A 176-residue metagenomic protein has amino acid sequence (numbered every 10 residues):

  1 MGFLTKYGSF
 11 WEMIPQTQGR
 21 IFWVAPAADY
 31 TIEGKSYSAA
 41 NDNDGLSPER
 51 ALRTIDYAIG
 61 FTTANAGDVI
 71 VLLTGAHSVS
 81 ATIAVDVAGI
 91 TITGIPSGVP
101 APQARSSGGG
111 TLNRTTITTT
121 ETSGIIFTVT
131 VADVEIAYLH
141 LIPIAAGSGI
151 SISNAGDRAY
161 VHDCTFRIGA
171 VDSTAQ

Functional and structural regions predicted by a protein language model:
M1-R20, T63, S107-T116, H140 (+2 more regions): Extended, low-complexity segments enriched in Ser/Thr/Gly and acidic residues that occur primarily in surface-exposed
M1-Y57, A76: Right-handed parallel beta-helix/beta-solenoid
E12, P26, R53, G67 (+2 more regions): Membrane-topology and secretion signals of cell-surface/extracellular proteins
I21, G67-V69, A76, T82-A84 (+6 more regions): Detector for repetitive beta-architecture
F22-A27, R53-S78, T91-S97: Glycine-rich repeat segments that build the extracellular carbohydrate-interaction surface of secreted and virion
I55-A64, H77-V87, P102-R105, S123-V129 (+1 more regions): Short, T/G/N/S-enriched strand-turn elements that build extracellular solenoid repeat scaffolds
A88-S148, G169-V171: Right-handed parallel beta-helix/beta-spiral solenoid domain characteristic of secreted/periplasmic
F166-Q176: Solenoidal tandem-repeat scaffolds enriched in leucines and small polar residues
